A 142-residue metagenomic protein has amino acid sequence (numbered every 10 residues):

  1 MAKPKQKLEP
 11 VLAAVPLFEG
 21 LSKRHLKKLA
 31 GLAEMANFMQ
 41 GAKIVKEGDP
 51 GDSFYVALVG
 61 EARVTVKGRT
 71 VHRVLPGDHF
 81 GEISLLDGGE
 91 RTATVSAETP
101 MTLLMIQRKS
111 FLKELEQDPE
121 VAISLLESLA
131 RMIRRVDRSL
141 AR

Functional and structural regions predicted by a protein language model:
M1-R142: Cytosolic regulatory regions built on CNB/CRP/Popeye-like sensor folds
